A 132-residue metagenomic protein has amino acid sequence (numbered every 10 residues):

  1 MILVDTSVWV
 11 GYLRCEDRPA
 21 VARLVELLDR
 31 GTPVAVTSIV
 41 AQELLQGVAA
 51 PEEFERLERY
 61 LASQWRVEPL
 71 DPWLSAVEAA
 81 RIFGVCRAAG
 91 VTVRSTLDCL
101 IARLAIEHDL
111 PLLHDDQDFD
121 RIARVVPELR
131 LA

Functional and structural regions predicted by a protein language model:
M1, A102, I106-A132: Acidic, PIN/NYN-like endoribonuclease modules and their adjacent C-terminal/linker elements
M1-V36, Q46-R59: Short, well-structured N-terminal submotif of metal-dependent ribonuclease cores
V4, V36, L70, L113-H114: Short beta-strand scaffold positions
D5-T6, L44, A79, A105: Generic structural signal for small/hydrophobic residues in well-ordered secondary structure, especially within
T6, S38, S95-C99: Conserved glycosyltransferase catalytic-site signature
W9-V10, A41-L44, F119: A generic structural signal for short hydrophobic patches within well-formed alpha-helices
P51-E55, R87, L129-A132: Short, hinge-like loop/turn segments at secondary-structure boundaries
R66-L113: Active-site neighborhoods of divalent-metal-dependent phosphate/nucleic-acid chemistry enzymes
